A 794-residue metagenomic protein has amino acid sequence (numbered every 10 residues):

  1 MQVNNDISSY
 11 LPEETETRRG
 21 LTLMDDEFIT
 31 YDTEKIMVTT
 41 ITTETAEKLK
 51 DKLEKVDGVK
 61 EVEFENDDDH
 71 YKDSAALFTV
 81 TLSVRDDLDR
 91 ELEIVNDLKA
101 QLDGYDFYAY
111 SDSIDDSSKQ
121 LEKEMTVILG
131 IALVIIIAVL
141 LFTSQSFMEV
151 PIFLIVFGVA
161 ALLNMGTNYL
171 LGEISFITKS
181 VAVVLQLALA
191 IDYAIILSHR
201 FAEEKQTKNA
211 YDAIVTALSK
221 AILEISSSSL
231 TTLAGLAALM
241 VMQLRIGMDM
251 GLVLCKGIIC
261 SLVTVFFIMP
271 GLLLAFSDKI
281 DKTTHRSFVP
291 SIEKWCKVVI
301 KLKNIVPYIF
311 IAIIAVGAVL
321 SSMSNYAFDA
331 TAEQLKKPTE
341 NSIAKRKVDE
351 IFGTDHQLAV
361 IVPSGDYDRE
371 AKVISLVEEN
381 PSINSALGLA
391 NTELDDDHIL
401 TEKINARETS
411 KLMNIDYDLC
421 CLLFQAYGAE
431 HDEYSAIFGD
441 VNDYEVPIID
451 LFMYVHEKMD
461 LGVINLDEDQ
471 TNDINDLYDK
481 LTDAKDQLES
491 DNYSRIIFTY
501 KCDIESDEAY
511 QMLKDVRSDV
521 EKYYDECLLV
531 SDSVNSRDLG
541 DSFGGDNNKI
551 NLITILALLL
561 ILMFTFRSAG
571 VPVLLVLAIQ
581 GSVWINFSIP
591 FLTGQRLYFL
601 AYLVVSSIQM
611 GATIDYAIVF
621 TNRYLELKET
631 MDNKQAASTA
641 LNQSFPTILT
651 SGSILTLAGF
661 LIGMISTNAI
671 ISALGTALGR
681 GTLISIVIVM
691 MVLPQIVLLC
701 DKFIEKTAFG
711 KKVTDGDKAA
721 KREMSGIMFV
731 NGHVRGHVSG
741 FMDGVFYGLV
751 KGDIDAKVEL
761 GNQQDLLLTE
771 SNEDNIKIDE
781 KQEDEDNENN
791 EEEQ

Functional and structural regions predicted by a protein language model:
M1-N5, S83-A330, I504, Q511-Q794: Membrane-embedded transmembrane helical bundles of large multi-pass transporters/channels
S9-L11, E16, K35, N304-Y434: Juxtamembrane segments of multi-pass membrane proteins
E14, R18-R19, T39-T81, D116 (+1 more regions): Extracytoplasmic
R18-L21, D25, T43-K50, L92-V95 (+6 more regions): Extracytoplasmic/secreted envelope proteins and their assembly/folding machinery, especially bacterial periplasmic
T22-T30, D67-H70, N325, R346-F352 (+1 more regions): Short, flexible, solvent-exposed loop/turn segments with mixed acidic/basic and small polar residues
D32-I41, L49-K50, F64-E122, D355-S364 (+4 more regions): A short beta-strand structural signal in non-transmembrane regions
G58-E61, S382, E526, R623: Glycine-centered tight turns that cap/initiate beta-strands
I351-D355, P381, Y478, D486-N492 (+5 more regions): A structural signal for short secondary-structure junctions
